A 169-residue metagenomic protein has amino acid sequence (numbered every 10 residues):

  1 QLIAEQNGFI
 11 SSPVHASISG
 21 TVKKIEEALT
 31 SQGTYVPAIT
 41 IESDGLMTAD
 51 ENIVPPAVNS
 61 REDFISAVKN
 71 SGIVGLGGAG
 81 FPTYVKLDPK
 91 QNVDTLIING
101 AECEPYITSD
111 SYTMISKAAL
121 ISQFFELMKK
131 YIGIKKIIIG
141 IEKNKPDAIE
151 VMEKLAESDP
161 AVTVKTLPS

Functional and structural regions predicted by a protein language model:
L2-I3: Short hydrophobic beta-strand segments in globular cytosolic domains
I10-S169: Iron-sulfur-associated redox domains of electron-transfer enzymes in respiratory and anaerobic energy metabolism
